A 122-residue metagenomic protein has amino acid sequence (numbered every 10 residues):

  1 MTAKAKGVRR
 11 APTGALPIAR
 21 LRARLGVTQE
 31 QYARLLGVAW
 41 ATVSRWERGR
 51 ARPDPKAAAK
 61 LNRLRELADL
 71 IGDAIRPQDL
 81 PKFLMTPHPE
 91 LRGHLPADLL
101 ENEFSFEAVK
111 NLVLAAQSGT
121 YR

Functional and structural regions predicted by a protein language model:
M1-R122: Non-transmembrane "mature" sequence context
